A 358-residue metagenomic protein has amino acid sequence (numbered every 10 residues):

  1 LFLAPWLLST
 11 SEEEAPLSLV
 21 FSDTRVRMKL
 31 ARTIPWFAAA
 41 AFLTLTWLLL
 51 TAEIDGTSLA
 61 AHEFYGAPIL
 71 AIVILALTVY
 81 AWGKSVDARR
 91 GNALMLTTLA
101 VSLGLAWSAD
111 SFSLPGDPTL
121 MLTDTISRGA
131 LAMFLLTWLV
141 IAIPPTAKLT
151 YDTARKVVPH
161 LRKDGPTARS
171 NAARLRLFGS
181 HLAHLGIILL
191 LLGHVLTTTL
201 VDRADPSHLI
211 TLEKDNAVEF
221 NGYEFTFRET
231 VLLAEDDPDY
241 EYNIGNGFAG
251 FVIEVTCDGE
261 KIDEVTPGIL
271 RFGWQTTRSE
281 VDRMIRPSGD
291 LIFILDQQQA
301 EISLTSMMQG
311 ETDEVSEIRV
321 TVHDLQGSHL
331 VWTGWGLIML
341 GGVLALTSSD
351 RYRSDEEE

Functional and structural regions predicted by a protein language model:
L1-T211, D215-V218, F225, G327-E358: Contiguous transmembrane helix-bundle modules in multi-pass membrane proteins
E219-E317, T321-D324: Extracytosolic and intramembrane catalytic regions of membrane-associated proteins in envelope/secretory systems
